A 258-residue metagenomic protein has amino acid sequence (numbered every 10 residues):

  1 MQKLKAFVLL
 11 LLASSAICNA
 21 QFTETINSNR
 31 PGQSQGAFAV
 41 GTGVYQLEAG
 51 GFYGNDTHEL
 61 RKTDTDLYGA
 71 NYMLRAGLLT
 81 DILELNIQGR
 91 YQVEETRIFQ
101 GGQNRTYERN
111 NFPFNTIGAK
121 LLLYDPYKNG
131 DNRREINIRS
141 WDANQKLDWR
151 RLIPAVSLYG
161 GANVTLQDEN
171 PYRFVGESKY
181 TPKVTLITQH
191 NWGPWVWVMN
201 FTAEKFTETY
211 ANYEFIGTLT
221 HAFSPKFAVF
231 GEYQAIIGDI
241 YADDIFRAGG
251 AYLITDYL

Functional and structural regions predicted by a protein language model:
M1-E24: Bacterial Sec-dependent N-terminal signal peptides
Q21-F206, Y210-L258: Transmembrane beta-barrel domains of Gram-negative outer membranes and organellar outer membranes
